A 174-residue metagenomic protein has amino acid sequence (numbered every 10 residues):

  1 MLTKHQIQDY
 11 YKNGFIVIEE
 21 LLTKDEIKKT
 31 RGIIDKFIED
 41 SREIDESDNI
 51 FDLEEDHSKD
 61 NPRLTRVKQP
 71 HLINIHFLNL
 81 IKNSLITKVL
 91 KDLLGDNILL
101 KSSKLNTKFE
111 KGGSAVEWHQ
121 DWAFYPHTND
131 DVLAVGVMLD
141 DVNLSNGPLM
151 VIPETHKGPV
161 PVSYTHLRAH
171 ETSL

Functional and structural regions predicted by a protein language model:
M1-K12, E19-W118, F124-H127: Non-heme Fe(II)-dependent double-stranded beta-helix
I86, E110-G112, D141-L144, K157: Short, charged/polar surface micro-motifs in flexible loops or helix N-caps
K104, F109, Q120, V137-D141 (+1 more regions): Short, structured patches in soluble enzyme cores that scaffold and shape functional sites
H127-N143: Short, conserved beta-strand element in jelly-roll/cupin
G136, P161-S163: A contiguous pocket-lining binding segment that forms or flanks enzyme active sites
G147-L149: Conserved active-site beta-strand-loop modules that form the wall/rim of enzyme catalytic pockets and either contain
I152-G158: Short edge-strand/loop segments of extracellular domains
T165-T172: Conserved small/polar residues in nucleotide/adenosyl-binding loops
